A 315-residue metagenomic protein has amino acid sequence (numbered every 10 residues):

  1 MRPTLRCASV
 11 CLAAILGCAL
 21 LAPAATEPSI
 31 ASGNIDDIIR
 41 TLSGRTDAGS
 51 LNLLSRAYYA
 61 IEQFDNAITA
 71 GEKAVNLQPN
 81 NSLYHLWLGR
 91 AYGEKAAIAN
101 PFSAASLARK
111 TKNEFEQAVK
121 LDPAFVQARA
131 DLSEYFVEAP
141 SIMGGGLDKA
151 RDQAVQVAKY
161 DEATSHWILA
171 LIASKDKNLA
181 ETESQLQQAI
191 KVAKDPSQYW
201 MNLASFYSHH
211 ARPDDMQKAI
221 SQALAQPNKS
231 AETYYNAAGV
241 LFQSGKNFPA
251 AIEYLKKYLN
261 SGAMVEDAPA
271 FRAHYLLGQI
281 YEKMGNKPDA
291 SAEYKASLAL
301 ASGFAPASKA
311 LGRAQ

Functional and structural regions predicted by a protein language model:
L20-D65, T69, L83-L86, Q315: N-terminal leader/linker segments that initiate helical-solenoid repeat arrays
S32, I61, K95, A139 (+5 more regions): Structural motif corresponding to the intra-repeat A-B loop/turn of tetratricopeptide repeats
T41, R45, A74, Q117-A118 (+5 more regions): Canonical positions in the second alpha-helix
S50, Y84, A128, S165-W167 (+5 more regions): TPR alpha-solenoid repeat register
R56, R90, A97, E134 (+6 more regions): Residue-level recognition of tetratricopeptide repeat
